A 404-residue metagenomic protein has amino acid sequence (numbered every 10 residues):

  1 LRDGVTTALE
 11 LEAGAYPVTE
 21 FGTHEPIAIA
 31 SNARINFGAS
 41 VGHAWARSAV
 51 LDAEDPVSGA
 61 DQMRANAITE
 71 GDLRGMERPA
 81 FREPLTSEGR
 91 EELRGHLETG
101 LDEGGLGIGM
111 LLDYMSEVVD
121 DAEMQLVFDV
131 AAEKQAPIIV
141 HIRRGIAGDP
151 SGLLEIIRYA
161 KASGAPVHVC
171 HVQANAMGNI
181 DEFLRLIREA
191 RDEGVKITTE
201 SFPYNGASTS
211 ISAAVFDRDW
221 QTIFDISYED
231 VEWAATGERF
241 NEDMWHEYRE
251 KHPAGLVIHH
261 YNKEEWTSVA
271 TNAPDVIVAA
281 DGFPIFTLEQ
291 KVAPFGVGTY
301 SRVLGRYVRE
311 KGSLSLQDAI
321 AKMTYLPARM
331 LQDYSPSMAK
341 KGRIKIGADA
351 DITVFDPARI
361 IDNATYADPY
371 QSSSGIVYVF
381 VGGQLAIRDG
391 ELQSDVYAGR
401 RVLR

Functional and structural regions predicted by a protein language model:
L1-A28: Metal-associated gating/positioning segment near the N- to mid-region
G4, F37, G104, H141 (+7 more regions): Divalent metal-coordination and catalytic microenvironments
P17-F21, V118-V127, P150-G152: Active-site-adjacent beta->alpha loops and helix N-cap segments on the catalytic face of soluble alpha/beta enzymes
I29-F37, M124-V140, A162: Alpha-helix-loop-beta-strand connector modules within alpha/beta enzyme cores
S40-V41, S48-V119, F128, I157-K161 (+1 more regions): Active-site neighborhoods of metal-dependent hydrolases
V257-I258, T267, K311-I320, R329-Y370: Acidic, glycine-enriched loop/beta-strand segments at the rims of small-molecule binding/catalytic pockets
S268-D275, D281-F283, I352-A398: C-terminal cap of metal-dependent C-N hydrolases
